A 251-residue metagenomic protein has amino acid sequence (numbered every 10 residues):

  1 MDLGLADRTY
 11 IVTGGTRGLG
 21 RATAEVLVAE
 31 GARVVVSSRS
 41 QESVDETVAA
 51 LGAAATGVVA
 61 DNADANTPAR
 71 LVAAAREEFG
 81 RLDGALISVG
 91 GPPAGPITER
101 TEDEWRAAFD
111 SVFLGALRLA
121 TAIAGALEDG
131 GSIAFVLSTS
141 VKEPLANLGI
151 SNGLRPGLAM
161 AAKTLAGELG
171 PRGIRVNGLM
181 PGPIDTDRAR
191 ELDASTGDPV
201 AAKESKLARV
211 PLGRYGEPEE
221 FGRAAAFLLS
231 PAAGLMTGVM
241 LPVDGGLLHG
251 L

Functional and structural regions predicted by a protein language model:
T9, T16-R17: Conserved glycine-rich cofactor-binding loop
P96-I97, T101-F109, K206: Substrate-binding pocket helix/loop in short-chain dehydrogenase/reductase
G125, G167-P171, G234: Alpha-helical segment proximal to the catalytic Tyr-Lys
A134-L158, A162-P171, P183-I184: Catalytic loop of short-chain dehydrogenase/reductase
P171, P183-R209, G250-L251: A glycine/serine/threonine-rich, flexible loop-to-helix segment that serves as the NAD(P) cofactor-binding "lid"
V210-F221: A conserved structural motif in NAD(P)-dependent oxidoreductases
A226, T237-L251: Short C-terminal tail/terminal secondary-structure segment of NAD(P)H-dependent dehydrogenase/reductase domains
